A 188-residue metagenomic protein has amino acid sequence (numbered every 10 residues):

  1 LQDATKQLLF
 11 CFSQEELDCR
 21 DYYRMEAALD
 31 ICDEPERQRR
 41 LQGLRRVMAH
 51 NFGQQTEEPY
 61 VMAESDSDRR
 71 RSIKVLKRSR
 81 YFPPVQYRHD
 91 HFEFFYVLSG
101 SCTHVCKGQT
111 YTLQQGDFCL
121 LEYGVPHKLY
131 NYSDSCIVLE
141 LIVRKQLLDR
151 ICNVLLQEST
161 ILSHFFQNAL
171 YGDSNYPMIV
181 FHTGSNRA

Functional and structural regions predicted by a protein language model:
L1-F10, Q55-R71, Y132-A188: A hydrophobic/aromatic-rich effector-binding and dimerization subdomain of bacterial HTH-type transcriptional regulators
L1-S101: Generic protein-terminus/edge-of-domain signal
D33, L113, T183-S185: Intrinsic-disorder/low-complexity, polar/charged segments
R70-S163: N-terminal regulatory/effector-sensing and dimerization cores that precede helix-turn-helix DNA-binding domains
